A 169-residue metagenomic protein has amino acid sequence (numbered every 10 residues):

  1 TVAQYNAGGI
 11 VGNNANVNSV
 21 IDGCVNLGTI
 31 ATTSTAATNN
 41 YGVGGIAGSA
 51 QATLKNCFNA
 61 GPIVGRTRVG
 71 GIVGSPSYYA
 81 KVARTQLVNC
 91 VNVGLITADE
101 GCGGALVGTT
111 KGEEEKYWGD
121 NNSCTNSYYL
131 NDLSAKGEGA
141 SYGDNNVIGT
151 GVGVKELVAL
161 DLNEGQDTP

Functional and structural regions predicted by a protein language model:
T1-P169: Predominantly extracellular beta-rich ligand-binding scaffolds that present long acidic/polar faces for carbohydrate
